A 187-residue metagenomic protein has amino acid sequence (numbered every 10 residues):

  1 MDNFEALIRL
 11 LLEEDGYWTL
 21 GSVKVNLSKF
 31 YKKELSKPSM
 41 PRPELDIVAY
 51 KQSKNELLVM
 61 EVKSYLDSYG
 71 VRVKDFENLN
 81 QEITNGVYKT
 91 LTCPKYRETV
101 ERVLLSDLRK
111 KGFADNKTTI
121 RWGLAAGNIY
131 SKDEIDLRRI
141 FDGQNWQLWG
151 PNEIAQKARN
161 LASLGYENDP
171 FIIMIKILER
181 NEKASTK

Functional and structural regions predicted by a protein language model:
M1-K187: Intrinsically disordered, low-complexity Ser/Thr/Pro/Gly-rich regulatory segments
